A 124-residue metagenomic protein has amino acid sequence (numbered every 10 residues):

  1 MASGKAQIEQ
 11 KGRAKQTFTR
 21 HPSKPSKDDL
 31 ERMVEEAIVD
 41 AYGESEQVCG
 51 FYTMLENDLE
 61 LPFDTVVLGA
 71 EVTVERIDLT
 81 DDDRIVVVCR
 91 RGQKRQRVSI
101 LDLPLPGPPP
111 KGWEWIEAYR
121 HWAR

Functional and structural regions predicted by a protein language model:
A2-P62: Mixed-charge, Lys/Arg-rich low-complexity intrinsically disordered regions
Q16, A37, W113-R124: Long, low-complexity intrinsically disordered regions
P62, L101, G107-P108: Long, low-complexity intrinsically disordered regions
F63-T73: Short coil-to-beta-strand transition motifs
V67, C89-Q93: Short acidic, glycine-rich loop/turn motifs
D81-V88: Short aromatic-glycine-enriched beta-strand elements
K94-L103: A short macromolecule-binding patch
